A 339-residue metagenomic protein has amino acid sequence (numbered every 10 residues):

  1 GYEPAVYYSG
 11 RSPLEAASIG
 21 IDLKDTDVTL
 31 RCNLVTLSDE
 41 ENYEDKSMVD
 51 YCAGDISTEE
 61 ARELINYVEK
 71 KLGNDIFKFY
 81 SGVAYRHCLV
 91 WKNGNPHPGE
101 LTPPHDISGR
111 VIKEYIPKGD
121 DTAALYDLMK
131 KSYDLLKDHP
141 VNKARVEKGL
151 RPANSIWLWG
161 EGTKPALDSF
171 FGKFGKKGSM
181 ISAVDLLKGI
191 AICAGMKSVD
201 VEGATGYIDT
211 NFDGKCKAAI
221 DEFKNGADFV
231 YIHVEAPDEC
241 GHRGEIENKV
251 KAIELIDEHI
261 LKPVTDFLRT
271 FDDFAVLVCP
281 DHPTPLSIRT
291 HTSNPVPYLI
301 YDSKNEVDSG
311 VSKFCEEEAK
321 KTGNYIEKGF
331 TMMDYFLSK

Functional and structural regions predicted by a protein language model:
G1-K339: Feature captures the catalytic ectodomains and active-site-proximal regions of enzymes that hydrolyze or transfer
